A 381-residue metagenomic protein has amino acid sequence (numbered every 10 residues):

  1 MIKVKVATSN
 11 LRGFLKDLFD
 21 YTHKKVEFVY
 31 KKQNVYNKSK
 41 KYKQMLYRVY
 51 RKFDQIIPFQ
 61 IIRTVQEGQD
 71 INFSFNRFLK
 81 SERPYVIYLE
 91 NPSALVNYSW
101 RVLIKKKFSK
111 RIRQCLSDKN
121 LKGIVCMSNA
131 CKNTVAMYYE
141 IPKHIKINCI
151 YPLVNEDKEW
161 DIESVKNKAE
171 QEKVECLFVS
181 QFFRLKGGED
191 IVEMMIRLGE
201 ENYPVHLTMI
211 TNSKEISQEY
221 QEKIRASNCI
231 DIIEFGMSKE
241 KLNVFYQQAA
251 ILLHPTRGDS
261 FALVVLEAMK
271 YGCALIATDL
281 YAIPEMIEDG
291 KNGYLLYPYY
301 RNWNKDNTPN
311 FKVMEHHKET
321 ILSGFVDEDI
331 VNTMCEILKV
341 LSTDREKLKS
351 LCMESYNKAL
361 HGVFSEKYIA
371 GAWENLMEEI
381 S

Functional and structural regions predicted by a protein language model:
V102-I124: Membrane-proximal helix-turn-helix segments that form the acceptor-binding/catalytic region of lipid-linked
L116-K146, V154-D157: A short, active-site helix/loop in glycosyltransferases that binds the activated sugar's phosphate group
V125, K158, K166-K186, V192-I196 (+2 more regions): Conserved donor-binding/catalytic core segment of Leloir-type glycosyltransferases
C131, C149-W160, N212-K214, Y300: Short beta-strand->alpha-helix junction loop in the catalytic core of nucleotide-activated group-transfer enzymes
T211, Q218-K239, N243, I251: Nucleotide-activated donor-binding/catalytic signature segment of Leloir-type glycosyltransferases, i.e., the conserved
R257: Aromatic "clamp/platform" in nucleotide-sugar-dependent glycosyltransferases that forms part of the donor/acceptor
A274-A277, I287, Y294-L295: Short hydrophobic beta-strand element within catalytic cores of glycosyltransferases and related nucleotide-activated
T320-E336, S342-M377: A charged, aromatic-enriched C-terminal amphipathic alpha-helix characteristic of glycosyltransferases across folds
